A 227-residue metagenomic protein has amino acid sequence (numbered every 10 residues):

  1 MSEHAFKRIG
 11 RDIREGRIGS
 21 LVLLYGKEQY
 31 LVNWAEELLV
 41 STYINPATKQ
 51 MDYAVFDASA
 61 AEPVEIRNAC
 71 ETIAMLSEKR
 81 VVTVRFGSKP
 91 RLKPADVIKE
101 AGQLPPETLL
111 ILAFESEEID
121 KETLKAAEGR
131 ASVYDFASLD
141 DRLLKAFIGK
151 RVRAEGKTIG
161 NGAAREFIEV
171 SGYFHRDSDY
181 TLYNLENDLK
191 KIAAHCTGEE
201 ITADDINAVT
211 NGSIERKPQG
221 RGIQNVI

Functional and structural regions predicted by a protein language model:
M1-I227: Conserved beta/loop motifs at nucleotide-recognition and modification sites
